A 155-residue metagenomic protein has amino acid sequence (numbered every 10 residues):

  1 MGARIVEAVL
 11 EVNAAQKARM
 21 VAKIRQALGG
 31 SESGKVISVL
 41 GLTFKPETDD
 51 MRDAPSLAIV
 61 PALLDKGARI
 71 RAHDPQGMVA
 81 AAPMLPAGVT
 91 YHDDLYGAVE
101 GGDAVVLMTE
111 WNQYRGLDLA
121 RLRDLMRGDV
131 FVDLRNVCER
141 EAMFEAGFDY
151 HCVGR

Functional and structural regions predicted by a protein language model:
M1-R155: Structural/interface elements that position substrates and couple domains in central-metabolism enzymes
